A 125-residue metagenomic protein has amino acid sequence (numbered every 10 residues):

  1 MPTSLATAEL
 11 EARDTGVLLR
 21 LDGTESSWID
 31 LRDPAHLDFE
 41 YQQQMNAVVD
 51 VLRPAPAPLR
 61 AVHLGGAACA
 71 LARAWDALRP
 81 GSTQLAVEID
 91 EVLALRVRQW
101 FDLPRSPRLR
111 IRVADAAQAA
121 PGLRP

Functional and structural regions predicted by a protein language model:
M1-S26: N-terminal auxiliary segments of SAM/dcSAM-dependent transferases
R13, R32, H36-P125: The AdoMet/dcAdoMet-binding core of the Class I SAM-like
